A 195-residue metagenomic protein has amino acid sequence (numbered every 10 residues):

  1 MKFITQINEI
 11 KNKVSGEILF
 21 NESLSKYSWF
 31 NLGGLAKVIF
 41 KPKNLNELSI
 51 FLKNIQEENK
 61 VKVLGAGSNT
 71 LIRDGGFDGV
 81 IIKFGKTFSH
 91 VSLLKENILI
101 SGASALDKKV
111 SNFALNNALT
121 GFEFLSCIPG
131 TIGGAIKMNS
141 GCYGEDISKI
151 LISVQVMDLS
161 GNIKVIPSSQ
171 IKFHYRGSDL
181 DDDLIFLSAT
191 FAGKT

Functional and structural regions predicted by a protein language model:
F3-I132: Anion-binding (especially nucleotide phosphate/pyrophosphate-binding) glycine-rich loop and adjoining beta-alpha core
L24, P167-S169: Generic detection of intrinsically disordered/low-complexity segments and helix-coil linkers/edges
G33, F40-L45, L71-S89, K137-P167 (+1 more regions): Structural signature of FAD isoalloxazine-binding scaffolds in flavoprotein oxidoreductases
T120, I150, S169-I171: Short beta-strand or tight-loop elements that sit immediately N-terminal to catalytic metal-binding acidic residues
Q170-D179: Flexible, small-/acidic-enriched active-site or ligand-binding loops
K194-T195: Short, intrinsically disordered, charge-balanced linker/junction segments flanking boundaries in proteins
